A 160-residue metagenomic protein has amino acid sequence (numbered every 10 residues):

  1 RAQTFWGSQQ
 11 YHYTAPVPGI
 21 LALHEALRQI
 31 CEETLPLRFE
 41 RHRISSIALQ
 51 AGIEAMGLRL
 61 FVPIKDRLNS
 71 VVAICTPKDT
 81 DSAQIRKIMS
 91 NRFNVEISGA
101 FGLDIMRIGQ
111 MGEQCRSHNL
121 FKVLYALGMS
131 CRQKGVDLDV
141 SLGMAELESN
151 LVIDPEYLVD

Functional and structural regions predicted by a protein language model:
R1-A55, V159-D160: Active-site C-terminal subdomain of aminotransferase-like
E25-P36, I47, A51-L58, P77 (+3 more regions): Generic secondary-structure signature for well-ordered alpha-helical cores
T34-R41, G57-I64, S98-G102, K134-A145: Flexible, glycine/charged-enriched surface loops at secondary-structure junctions
R59-M89: Conserved PLP-binding catalytic core of the aspartate aminotransferase-like
S70-I74, D104-G109: A generic structural motif
A83-R92, K122-L127: Short amphipathic alpha-helices in soluble, non-transmembrane regions that often serve as interface/regulatory elements
R92-R107: Conserved PLP cofactor-binding pocket of PLP-dependent enzymes
M106-D160: PLP-dependent enzyme catalytic core of the Aspartate aminotransferase-like
